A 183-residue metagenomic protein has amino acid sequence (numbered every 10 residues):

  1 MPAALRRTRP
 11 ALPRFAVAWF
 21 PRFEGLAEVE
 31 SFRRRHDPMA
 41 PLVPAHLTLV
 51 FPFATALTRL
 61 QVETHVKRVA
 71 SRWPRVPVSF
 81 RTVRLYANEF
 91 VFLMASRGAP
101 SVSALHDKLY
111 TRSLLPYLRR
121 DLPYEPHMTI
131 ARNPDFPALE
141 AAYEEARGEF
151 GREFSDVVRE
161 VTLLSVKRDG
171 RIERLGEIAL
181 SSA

Functional and structural regions predicted by a protein language model:
M1-P77, L85, S96-V157, D169-A183: Basic, often amphipathic N-terminal segments
R84-F92: Short, basic/glycine-rich phosphate-binding loops at helix/coil junctions that contact nucleotide phosphates
